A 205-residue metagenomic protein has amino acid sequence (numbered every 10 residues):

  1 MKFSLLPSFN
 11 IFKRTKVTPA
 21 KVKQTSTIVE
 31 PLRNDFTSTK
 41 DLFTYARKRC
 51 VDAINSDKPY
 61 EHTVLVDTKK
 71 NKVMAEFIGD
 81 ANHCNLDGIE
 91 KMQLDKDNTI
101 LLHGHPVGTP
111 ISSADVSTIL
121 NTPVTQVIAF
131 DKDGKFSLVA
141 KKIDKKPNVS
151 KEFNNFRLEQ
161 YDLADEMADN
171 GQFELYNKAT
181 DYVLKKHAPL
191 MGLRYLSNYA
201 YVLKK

Functional and structural regions predicted by a protein language model:
M1-P19: Non-Sec secretion/translocation targeting segments of pathogen effectors
R14-K40, L102: Short, compositionally biased leader-like segments
T15-K23, T27, V124-K205: Divalent-metal-activated hydrolytic enzyme cores
N34-D52, T109-A114: Charged, amphipathic alpha-helical segments
N55-P59: A short catalytic or substrate-binding loop motif that flags glycine-/basic-rich loops and adjacent residues that bind
E61-T68, V127-F130: Short beta-strand scaffold segments in enzyme catalytic cores
V73-N82, L86, S137-D144, K151: Short amphipathic beta-strand/extended segments with alternating polar/hydrophobic composition
M74-P123, D131-K132: Short HxH-centered metal-ligating active-site micro-motif
